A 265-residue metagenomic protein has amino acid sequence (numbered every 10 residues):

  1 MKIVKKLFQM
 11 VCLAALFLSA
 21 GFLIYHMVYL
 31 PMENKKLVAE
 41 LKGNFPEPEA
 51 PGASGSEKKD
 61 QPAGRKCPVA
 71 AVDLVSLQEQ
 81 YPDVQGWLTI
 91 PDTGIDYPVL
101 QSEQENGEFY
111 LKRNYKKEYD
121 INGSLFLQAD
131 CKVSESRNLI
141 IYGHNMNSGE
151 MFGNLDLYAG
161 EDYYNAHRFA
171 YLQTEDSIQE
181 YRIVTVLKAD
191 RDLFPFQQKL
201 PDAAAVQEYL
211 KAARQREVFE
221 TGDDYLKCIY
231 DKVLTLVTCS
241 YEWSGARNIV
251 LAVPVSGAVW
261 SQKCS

Functional and structural regions predicted by a protein language model:
M1-I3: N-terminal Lys/Arg-rich, disordered targeting/topogenic segments
K6-H26: Hydrophobic membrane-insertion alpha-helices, especially the h-region of bacterial N-terminal signal peptides
S19-S265: Solvent-exposed, non-transmembrane regions of membrane-associated and secreted proteins
